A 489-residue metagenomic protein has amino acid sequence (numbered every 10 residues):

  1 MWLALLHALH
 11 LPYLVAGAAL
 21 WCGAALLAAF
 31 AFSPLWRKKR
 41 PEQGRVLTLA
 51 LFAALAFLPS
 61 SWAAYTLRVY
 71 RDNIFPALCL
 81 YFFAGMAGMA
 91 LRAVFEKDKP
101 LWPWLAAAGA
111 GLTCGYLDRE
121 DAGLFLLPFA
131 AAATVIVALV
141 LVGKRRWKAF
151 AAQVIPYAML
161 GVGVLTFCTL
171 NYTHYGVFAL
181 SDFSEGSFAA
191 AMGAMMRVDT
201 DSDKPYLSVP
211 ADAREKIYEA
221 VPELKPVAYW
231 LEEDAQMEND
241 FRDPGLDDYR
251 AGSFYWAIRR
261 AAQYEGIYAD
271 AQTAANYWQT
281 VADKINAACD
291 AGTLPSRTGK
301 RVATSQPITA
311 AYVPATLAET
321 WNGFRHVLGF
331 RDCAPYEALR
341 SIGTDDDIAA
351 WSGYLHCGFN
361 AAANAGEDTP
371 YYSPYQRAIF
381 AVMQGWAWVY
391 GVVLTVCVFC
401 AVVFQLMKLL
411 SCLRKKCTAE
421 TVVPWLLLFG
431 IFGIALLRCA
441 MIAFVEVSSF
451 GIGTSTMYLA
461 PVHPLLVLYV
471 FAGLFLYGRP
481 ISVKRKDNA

Functional and structural regions predicted by a protein language model:
M1-A18: Short hydrophobic/aromatic helix or loop-helix immediately within or flanking a transmembrane segment in polytopic
V15-E42, T48, Y81-G85: Transmembrane-helix motifs of polytopic, lipid-linked glycan transferases
A16-L20, A54-M86, C114-A131, L459-P461: Multi-pass, polyprenyl lipid-linked donor-dependent membrane glycosyltransferases
G23-P34, F380-P424, G478: Hydrophobic, aromatic-rich transmembrane alpha-helices and their immediate juxtamembrane boundary segments
Q43-L47, D98-W104, V142-M159, V483: Membrane-interfacial entry segments at the cytosolic side of transmembrane helices
F82-P103: Membrane-interface transmembrane helices that cradle and orient dolichyl/undecaprenyl
W104-R119, L160-F167: Membrane-interface alpha helices of multi-pass inner-membrane proteins
L160-T316: Juxtamembrane membrane-water interface segments immediately following transmembrane helices in multi-pass
